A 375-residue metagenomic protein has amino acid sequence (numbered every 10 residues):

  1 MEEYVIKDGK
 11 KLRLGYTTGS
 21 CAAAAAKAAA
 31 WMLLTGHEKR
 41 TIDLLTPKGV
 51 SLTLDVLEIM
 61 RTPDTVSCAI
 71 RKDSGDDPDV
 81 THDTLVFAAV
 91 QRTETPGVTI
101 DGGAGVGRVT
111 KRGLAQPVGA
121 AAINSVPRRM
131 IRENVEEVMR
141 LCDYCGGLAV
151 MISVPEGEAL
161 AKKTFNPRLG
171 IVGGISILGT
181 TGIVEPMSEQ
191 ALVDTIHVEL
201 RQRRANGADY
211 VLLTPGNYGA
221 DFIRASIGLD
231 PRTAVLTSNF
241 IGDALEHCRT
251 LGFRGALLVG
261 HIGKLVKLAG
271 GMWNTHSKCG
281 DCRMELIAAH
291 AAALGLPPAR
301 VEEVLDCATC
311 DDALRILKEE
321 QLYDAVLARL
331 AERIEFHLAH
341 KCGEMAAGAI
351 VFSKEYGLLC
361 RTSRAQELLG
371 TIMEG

Functional and structural regions predicted by a protein language model:
M1-K163, P167-L169: Generic N-terminal targeting/processing segments that precede catalytic cores or assembly contacts
E3-I6, R13, L169-I175, T180-Y356: A structural signal for small-residue-enriched, beta-sheet-centric alpha/beta enzyme cores and oligomeric scaffold folds
D83-F87, S226-L229, T362-L368: Surface-exposed flexible segments
K111, A161, F222, K267-A269 (+1 more regions): Generic domain-boundary/flexible-linker signal
A346-G375: Short, amphipathic C-terminal "tail helix"
